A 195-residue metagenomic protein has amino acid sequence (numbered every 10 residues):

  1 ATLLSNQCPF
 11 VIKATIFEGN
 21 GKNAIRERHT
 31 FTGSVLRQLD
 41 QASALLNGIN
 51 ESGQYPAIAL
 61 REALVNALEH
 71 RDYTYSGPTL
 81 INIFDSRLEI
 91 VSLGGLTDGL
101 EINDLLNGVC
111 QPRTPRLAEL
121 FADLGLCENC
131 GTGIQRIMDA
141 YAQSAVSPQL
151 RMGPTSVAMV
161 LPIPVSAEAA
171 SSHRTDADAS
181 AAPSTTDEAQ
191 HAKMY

Functional and structural regions predicted by a protein language model:
A1-G77, I83-L88, G94-C110, G133 (+1 more regions): Active-site helix-to-loop segments that bind/position phosphate- or nucleotide-bearing substrates and donors across
L64-E69, A118, A122, M138 (+1 more regions): Generic hydrophobic alpha-helical scaffold/packing signal
N82, C127, Q143, S147 (+2 more regions): Short, low-complexity, charged/polar intrinsically disordered tails
L88-G125, E168-S184: Glycine-rich/acidic phosphate-handling loop/turn and adjacent ATP-lid/helix of nucleotide-binding kinase/ATPase domains
E119-A142, A189: C-terminal amphipathic alpha-helical segment
G131-I137, L150-M159: Cytosolic regulatory/linker segments at or just downstream of nucleotide-handling modules in signal-transduction
